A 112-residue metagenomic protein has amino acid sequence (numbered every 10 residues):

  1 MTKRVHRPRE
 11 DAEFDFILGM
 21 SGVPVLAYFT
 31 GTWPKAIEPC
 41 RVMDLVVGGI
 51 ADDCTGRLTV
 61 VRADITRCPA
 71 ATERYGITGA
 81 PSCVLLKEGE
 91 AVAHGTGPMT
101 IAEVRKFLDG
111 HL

Functional and structural regions predicted by a protein language model:
M1-I17: N-terminal "domain-start" segment that seeds a small globular fold
M20-P34: Short active-site neighborhood of thiol/selenol oxidoreductases, capturing the structured segment around
V23-L26, P69, Y75-V84: Structural micro-motif
I37-D53: Typically the conserved alpha-helix immediately C-terminal to a functionally engaged Cys/Sec in thioredoxin-like
D64-T66: Conserved acidic residues
G79, V84-L112: Non-catalytic, surface beta->alpha helical segment in thiol-disulfide oxidoreductase systems
